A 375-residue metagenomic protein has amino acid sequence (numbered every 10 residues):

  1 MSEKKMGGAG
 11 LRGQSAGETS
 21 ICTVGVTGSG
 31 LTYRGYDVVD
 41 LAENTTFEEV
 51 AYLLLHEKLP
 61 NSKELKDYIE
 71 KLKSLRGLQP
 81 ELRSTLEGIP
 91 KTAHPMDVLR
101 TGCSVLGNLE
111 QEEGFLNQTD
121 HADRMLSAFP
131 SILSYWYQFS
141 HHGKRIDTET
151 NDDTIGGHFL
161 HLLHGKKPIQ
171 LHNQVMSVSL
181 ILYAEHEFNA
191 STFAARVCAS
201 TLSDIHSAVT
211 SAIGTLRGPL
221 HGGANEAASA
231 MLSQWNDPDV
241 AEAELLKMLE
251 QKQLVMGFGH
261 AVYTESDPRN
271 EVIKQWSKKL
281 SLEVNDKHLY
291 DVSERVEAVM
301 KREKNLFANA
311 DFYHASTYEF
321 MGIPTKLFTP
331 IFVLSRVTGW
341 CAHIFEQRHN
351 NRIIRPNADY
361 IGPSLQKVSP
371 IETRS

Functional and structural regions predicted by a protein language model:
M1-S375: Non-transmembrane, aqueous-exposed alpha-helical and coiled segments at domain scale
